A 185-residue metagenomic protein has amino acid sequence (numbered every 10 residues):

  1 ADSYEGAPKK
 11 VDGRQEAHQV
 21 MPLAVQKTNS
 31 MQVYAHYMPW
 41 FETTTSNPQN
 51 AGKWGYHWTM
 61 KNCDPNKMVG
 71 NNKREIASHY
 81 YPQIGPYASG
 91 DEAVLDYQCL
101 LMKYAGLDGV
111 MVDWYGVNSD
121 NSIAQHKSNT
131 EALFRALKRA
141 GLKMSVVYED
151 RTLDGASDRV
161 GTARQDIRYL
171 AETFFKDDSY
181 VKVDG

Functional and structural regions predicted by a protein language model:
S3-D184: Glycan-processing catalytic domains of CAZymes
